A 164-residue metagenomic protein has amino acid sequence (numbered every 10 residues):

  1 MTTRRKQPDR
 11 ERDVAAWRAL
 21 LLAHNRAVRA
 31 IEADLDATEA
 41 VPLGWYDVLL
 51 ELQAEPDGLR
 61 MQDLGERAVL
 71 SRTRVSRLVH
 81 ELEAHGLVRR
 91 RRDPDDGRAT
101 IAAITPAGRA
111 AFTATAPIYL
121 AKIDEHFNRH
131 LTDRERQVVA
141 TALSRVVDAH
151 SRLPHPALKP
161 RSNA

Functional and structural regions predicted by a protein language model:
M1-E39, Q137, N163-A164: N-terminal leader segment of winged-helix/HTH proteins
T2-R4, H80-T141: Charged, amphipathic alpha-helical coiled-coil/dimerization segments
R12, A16, G44-W45, A107 (+1 more regions): N-terminal positioning helix adjacent to the helix-turn-helix/winged-helix DNA-binding module
L21, L50-P56, A116, S144: Short, locally clustered residues in the helix-turn-helix/winged-helix DNA-binding domain
A27, I31, A68, A111-H130 (+1 more regions): Alpha-helical linker/hinge and terminal dimerization helices associated with HTH transcriptional regulators
R29-S71, L158: N-terminal helix-turn-helix DNA-binding core of bacterial DNA-binding proteins
E135-A164: Exposed, interaction-prone assembly regions rather than primary DNA-binding/catalytic cores
